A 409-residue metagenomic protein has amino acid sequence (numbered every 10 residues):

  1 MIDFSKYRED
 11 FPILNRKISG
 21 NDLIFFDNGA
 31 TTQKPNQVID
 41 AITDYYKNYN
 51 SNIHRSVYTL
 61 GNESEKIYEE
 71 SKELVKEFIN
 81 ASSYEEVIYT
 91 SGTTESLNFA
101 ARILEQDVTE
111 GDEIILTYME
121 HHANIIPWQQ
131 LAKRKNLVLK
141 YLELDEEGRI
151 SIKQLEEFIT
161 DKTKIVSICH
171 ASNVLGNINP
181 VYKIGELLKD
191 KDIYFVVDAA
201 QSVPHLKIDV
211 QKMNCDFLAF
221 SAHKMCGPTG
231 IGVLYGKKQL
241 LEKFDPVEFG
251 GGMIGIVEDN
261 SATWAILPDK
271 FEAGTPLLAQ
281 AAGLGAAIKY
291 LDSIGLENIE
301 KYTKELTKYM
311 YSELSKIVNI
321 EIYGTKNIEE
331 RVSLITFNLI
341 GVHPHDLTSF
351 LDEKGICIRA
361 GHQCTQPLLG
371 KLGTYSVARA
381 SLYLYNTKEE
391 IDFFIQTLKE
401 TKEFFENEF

Functional and structural regions predicted by a protein language model:
M1-F409: Pyridoxal 5′-phosphate
